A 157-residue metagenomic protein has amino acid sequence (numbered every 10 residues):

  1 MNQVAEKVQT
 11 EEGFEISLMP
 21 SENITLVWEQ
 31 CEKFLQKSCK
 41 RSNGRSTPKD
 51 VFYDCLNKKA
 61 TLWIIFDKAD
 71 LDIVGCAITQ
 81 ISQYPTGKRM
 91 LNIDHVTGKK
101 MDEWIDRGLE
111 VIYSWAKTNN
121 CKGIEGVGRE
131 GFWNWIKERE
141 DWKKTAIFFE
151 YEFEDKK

Functional and structural regions predicted by a protein language model:
N2, G126-K157: Active-site/acyl-donor-binding loops of N-acyltransferases
N2-S46: Short amphipathic alpha-helix that is part of the acyltransferase structural core
G13, M90, A146: A residue-level signal for beta-strand positions that form part of recognition/binding surfaces within mature
E22-I24, A69-L71, Q83-P85, K99-D102 (+2 more regions): Residues that cap or initiate secondary-structure elements
F34, S42-S46, P85-V96, Y113 (+1 more regions): Long, low-complexity, intrinsically disordered polar/charged segments
K40-L62: Active-site rim helix/loop that mediates acceptor-substrate recognition in acyltransferases
N57-K100: Conserved donor-binding loop and adjoining core beta-sheet/short helix segment in diverse acyl/aminoacyl transferases
T86-R139: Acyl-donor binding region in acyl/amide transferases
